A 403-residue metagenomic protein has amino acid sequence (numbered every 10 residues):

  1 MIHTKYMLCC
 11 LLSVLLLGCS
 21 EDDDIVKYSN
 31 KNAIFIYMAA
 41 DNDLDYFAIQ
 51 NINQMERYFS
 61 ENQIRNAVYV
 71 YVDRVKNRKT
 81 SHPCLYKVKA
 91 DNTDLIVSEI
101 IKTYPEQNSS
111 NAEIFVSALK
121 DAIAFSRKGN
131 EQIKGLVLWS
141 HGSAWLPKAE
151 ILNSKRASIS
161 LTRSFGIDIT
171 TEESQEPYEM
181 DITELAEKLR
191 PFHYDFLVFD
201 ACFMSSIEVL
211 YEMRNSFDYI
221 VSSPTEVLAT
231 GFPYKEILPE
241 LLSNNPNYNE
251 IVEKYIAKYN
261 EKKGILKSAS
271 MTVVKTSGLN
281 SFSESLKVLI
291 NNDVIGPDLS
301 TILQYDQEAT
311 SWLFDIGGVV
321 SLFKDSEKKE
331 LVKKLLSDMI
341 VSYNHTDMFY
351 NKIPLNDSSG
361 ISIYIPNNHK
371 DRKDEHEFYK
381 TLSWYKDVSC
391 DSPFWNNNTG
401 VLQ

Functional and structural regions predicted by a protein language model:
M1-L8, S223: Bacterial N-terminal signal peptides that target proteins for export
L15-G18: C-terminal motif of bacterial Sec signal peptides marking the signal peptidase cleavage site
S20-Q132: N-terminal extension/subdomain marker
A33, A67-Y69, I133-G135, D195-F196 (+2 more regions): Beta-sheet entry/capping signal
I36-A40, V72-D73, V137-S143, T225 (+1 more regions): Short loop/turn segments at strand-loop or loop-helix junctions that form parts of catalytic or ligand-binding pockets
D73-I101, V137-T171: Surface-exposed loop and adjacent secondary-structure segments within mature catalytic domains
A124-K128, G142, I151-S154, S158-Q403: Terminal, contiguous helix-loop blocks that mediate binding/assembly
